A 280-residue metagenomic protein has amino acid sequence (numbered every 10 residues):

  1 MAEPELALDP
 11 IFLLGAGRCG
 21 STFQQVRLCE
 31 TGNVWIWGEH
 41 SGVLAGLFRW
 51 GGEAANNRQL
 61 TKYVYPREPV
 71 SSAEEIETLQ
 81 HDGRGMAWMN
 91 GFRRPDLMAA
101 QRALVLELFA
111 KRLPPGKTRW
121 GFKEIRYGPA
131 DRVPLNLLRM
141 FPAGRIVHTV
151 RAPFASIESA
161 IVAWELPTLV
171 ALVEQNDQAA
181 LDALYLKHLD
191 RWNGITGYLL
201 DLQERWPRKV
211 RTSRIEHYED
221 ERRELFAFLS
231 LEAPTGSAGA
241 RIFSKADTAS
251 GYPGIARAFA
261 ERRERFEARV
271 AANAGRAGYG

Functional and structural regions predicted by a protein language model:
M1-I11, I161, L184, N193 (+3 more regions): PAPS-dependent sulfotransferases, especially Golgi type II membrane carbohydrate sulfotransferases
A16: P-loop (Walker A) phosphate-binding loop of NTP-binding proteins
C19: ATP-binding Walker
T22-V34: A conserved segment at the C-terminal end of the G1
E30, I36, G42-V43, A155 (+1 more regions): Active-site micro-motifs of SAM-dependent methyltransferase domains
W35-W37, H148: Conserved active-site beta-strand element of glycosyltransferases/polysaccharide synthases
W37-Y127, D131, L169-V173, R269-V270: PAPS-dependent sulfation machinery
L113-G236: PAPS-dependent sulfotransferase catalytic domain
